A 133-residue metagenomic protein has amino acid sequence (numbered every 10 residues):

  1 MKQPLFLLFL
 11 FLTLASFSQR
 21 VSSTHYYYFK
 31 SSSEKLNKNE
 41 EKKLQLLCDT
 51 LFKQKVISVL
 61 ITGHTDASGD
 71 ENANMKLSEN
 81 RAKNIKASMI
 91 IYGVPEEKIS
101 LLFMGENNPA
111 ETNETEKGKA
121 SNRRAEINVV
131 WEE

Functional and structural regions predicted by a protein language model:
M1-S23: Bacterial Sec-dependent N-terminal signal peptides
Q19, E132-E133: Short, solvent-exposed mixed-charge patches
R20-S23, L46, L102: Acidic/polar low-complexity segments and flexible, solvent-exposed patches
V21-S23, K55, S121: A short, polar/charged loop/turn motif at coil->beta-strand junctions and beta-hairpin connectors
V21-S31: Acidic/histidine-rich, surface-exposed loop or edge segments in extracytoplasmic proteins
F29-T62, I127: Periplasmic peptidoglycan-binding/anchoring modules of Gram-negative envelope and division proteins
T65-E132: Periplasmic OmpA-like peptidoglycan-binding domain that tethers envelope proteins to the cell wall
